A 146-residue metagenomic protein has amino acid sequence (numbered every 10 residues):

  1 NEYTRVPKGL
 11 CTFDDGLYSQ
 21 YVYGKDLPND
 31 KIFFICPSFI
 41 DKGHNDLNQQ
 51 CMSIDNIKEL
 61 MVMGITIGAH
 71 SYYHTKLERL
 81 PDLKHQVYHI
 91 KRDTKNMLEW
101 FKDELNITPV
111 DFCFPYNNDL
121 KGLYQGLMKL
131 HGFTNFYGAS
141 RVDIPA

Functional and structural regions predicted by a protein language model:
N1-V6, V62, K102-E104, G126-A146: C-terminal domain-boundary segment and adjacent tail
P7-G9, S19, P28-L120: Metal-dependent polysaccharide deacetylase catalytic core of the NodB/CE4 family, i.e., the active-site-bearing domain
G16-V22: Short acidic, Gly/Ser-rich segments with clustered Asp/Glu that frequently serve as metal-coordination loops in enzyme
G24-K25, L123-G126: Distinct, well-ordered alpha-helical segments
